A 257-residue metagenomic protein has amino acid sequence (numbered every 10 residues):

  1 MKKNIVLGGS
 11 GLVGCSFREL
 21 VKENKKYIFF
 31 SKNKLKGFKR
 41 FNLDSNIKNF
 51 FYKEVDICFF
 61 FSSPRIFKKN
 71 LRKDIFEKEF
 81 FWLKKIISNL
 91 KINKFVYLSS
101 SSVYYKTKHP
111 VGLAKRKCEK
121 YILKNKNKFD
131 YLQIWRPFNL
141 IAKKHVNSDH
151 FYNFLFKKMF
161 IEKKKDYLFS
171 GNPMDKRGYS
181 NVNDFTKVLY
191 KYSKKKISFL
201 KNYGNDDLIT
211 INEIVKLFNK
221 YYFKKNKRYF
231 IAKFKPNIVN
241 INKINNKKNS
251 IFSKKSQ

Functional and structural regions predicted by a protein language model:
N4-E23: N-terminal Rossmann NAD(P)H-binding glycine-rich loop of SDR-like oxidoreductase domains
L7, V55-S62, Y97, N202: Rossmann-fold scaffold of SDR-type NAD(P)-dependent oxidoreductases
K25-K34: Conserved glycine-rich Rossmann-like NAD(P)H-binding loop of the short-chain dehydrogenase/reductase
R40-K78, N89, S102-Y105: NAD(P)H-binding glycine-rich loop region in Rossmannoid oxidoreductase-like domains and their noncatalytic homologs
C58, W82-L113, L132-Q133: Conserved Rossmann-fold NAD(P)-dependent oxidoreductase catalytic core, especially the SDR/UDP-sugar
N70-K85, L113-A114, S180: Glycine-rich NAD(P)-binding loop of the Rossmann-fold in SDR/ketoreductase-type enzymes
G112, R116, L123-G178, V182-T186 (+1 more regions): NAD(P)-dependent short-chain dehydrogenase/reductase
E162-Q257: C-terminal substrate-binding subdomain of Rossmann-fold SDR/epimerase-dehydratase oxidoreductases
